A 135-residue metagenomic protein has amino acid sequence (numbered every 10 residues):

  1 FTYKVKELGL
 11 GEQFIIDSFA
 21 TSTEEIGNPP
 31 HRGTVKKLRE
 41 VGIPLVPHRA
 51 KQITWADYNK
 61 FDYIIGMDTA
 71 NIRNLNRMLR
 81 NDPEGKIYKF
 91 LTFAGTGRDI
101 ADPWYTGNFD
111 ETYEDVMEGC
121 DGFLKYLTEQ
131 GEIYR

Functional and structural regions predicted by a protein language model:
F1-K60, K125-R135: Conserved active-site segments centered on acidic
Y63, T69-R135: Phosphate-binding/catalytic loops
